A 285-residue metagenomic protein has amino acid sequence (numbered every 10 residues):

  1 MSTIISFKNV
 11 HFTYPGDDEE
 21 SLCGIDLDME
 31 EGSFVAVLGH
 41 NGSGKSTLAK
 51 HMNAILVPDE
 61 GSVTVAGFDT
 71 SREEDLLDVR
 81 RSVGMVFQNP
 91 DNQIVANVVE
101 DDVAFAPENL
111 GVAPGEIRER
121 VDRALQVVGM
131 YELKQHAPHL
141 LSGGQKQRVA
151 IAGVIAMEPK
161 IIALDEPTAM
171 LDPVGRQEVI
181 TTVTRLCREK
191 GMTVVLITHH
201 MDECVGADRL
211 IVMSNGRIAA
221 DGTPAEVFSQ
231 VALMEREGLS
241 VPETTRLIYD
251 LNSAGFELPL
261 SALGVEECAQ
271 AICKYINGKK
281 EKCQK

Functional and structural regions predicted by a protein language model:
L38-H40: The feature captures the beta-strand-to-loop junction immediately N-terminal to the Walker
N53: Helix-to-loop junction immediately C-terminal to a conserved catalytic motif
G61-S71, V79: Conserved ABC transporter NBD signature motif
G115-L133: Conserved ABC ATPase "signature" region
A137-L141, Q145: Conserved ABC ATPase signature
I162-D165: Catalytic Walker B motif of ABC-type/P-loop ATPase nucleotide-binding domains
